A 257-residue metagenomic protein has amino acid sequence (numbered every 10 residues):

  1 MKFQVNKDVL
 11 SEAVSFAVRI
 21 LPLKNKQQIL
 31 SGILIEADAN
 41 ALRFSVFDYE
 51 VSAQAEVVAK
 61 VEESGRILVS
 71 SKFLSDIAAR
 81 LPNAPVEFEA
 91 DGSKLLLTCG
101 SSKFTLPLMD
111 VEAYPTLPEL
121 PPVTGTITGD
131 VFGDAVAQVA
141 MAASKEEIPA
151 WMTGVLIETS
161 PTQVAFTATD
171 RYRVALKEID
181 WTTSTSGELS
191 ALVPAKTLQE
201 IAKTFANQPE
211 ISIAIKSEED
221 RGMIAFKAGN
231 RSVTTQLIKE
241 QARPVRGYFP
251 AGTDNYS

Functional and structural regions predicted by a protein language model:
M1-S257: Structural preference for solvent-exposed beta-strand-turn elements and adjacent flexible terminal/loop segments within
